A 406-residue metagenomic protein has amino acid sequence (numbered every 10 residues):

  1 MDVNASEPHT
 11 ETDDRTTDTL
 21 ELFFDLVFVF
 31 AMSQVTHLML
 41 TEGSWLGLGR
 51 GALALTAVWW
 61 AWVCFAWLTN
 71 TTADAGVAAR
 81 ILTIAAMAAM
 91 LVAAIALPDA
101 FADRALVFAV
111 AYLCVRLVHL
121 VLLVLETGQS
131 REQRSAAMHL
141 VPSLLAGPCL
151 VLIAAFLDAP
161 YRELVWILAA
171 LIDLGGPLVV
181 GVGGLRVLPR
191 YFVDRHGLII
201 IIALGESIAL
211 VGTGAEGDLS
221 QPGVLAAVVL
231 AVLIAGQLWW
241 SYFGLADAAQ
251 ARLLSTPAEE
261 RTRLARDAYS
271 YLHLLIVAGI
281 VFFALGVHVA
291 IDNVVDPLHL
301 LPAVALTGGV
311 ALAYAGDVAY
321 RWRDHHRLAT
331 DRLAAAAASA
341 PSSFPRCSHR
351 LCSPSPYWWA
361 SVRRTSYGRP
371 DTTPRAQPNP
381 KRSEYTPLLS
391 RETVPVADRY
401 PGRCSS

Functional and structural regions predicted by a protein language model:
M1-D18, L22, V27-F30, A52-I81 (+5 more regions): Predominantly late transmembrane helices and immediately cytosolic-facing juxtamembrane segments
Q34-G47, N70, D99-A100: Short, hydrophobic transmembrane alpha-helix segments
G147-A155, A337-S348: Alpha-helical transmembrane segments of multi-pass membrane transporters and transport-associated inner-membrane enzymes
Y161-V165, S348-W359: Loop-to-transmembrane alpha-helix initiation sites
D331-A340, W358: Central hydrophobic cores of alpha-helical transmembrane segments in multi-pass integral membrane proteins
Y385, D398-Y400: Intrinsic-disorder-associated, low-complexity terminal segments enriched in Asp/Asn/His/Tyr and depleted of Lys/Arg
L388-L389: Leucine-biased recognition of intrinsically disordered, low-complexity hydrophobic segments
